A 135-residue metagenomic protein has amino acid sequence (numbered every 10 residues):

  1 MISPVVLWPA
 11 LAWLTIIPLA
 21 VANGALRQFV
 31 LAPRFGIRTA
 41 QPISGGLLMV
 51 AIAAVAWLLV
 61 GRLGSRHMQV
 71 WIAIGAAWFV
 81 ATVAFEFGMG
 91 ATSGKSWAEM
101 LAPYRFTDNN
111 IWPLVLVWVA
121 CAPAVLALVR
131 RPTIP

Functional and structural regions predicted by a protein language model:
M1-A32: N-terminal signal-anchor transmembrane alpha-helix
V6-A10, L14, P42-G46, W71-A76 (+2 more regions): Hydrophobic alpha-helical transmembrane segments
L19-A20, T39-G61, W78, L114: Core segments of alpha-helical transmembrane spans in multipass integral membrane proteins
L26-F35, G94-Y104: Membrane-interface helix termini and inter-helical loops of multi-pass transporters
I37-P42, G64-V80: Internal alpha-helical transmembrane segments of multi-pass membrane proteins
V55-W57, F85-M100: Transmembrane alpha-helical segments of integral membrane proteins
A102-V119: Individual transmembrane alpha-helices with interfacial aromatic-anchor signatures
L114-P135: Membrane-water interface at the C-terminal end of transmembrane alpha helices
